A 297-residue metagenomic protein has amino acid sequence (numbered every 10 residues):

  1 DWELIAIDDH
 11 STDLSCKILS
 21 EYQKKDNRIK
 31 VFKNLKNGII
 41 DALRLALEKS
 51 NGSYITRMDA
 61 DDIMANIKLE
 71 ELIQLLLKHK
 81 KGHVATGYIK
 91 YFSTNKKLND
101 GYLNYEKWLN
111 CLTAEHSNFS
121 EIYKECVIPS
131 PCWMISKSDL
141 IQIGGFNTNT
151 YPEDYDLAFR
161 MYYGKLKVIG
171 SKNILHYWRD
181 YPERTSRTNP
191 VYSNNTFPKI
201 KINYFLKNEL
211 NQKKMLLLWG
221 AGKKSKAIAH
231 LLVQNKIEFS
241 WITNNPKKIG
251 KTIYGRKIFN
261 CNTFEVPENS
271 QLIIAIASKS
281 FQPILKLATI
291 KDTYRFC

Functional and structural regions predicted by a protein language model:
D8-K17, D59: A conserved acidic beta->alpha catalytic loop
N34-S50: Glycine-rich, basic loop-to-helix element that forms the pyrophosphate-binding segment of sugar-nucleotide handling
I55: Short aromatic/hydrophobic "clamp" motif used to bind/position activated sugar donors
I67-Y102: Conserved donor NDP-sugar-binding/catalytic core segment of glycosyltransferases
Y88, L103-E125: Short, flexible, basic/aromatic active-site loop/helix in glycosyltransferases
Y88, V168-L175: Catalytic beta-strand/loop signature of glycosyltransferases that borders the donor
Y151-L157: Acidic donor-binding loop at a coil-to-helix junction in glycosyltransferase catalytic cores that engages
N173-Y181, R187-Q212: Catalytic core of nucleotide-sugar-dependent glycosyltransferases
